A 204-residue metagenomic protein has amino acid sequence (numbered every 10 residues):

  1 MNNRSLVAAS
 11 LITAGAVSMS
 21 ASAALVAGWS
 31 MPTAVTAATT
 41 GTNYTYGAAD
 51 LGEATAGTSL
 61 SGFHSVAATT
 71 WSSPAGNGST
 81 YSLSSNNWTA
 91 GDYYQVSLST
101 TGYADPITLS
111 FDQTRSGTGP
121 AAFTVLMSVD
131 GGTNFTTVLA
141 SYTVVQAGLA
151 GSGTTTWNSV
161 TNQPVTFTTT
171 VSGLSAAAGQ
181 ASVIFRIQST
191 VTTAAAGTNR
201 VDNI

Functional and structural regions predicted by a protein language model:
N2-L25, I204: Short, threonine-centered small-residue motifs that mark membrane-proximal processing/anchoring sites and TM-junction
A23-G57: Extracellular carbohydrate-recognition regions
V26-T36, G117-T118, F135-I204: Terminal, low-complexity interaction segments
E53-D105: Surface-exposed, low-complexity/disordered Ser/Thr/Gly/Pro/Asn-rich loops and linkers
L98, Q113, I187-S189: Short glycine-centered, acidic/aromatic-flanked micro-motifs in structured strand/loop junctions that mark active-site
G102-D105, T114-A122, A194: Extended, low-complexity, turn-rich repeat/linker tracts enriched in Gly/Pro/Ser/Thr and Asp/Glu that occur
I107-L109: Structural beta-strand segments of beta-rich domains
L126-V129: Conserved Ser/Thr-centered positions that define the repeating blades of beta-propeller domains
